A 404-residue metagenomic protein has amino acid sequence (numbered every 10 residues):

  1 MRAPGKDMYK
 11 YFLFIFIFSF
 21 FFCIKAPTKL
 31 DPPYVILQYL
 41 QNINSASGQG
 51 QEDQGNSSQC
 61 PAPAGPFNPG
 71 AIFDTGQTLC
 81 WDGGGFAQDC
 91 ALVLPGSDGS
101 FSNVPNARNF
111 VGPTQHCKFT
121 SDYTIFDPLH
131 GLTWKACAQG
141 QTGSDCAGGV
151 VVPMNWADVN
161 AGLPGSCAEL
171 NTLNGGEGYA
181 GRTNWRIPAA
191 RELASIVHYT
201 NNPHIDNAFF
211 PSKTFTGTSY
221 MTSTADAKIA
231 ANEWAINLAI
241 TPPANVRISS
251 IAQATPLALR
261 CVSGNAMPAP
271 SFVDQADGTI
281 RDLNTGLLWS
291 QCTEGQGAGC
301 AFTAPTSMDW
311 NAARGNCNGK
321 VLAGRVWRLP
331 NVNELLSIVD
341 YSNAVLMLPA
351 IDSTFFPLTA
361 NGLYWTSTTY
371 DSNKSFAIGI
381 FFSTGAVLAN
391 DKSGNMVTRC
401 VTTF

Functional and structural regions predicted by a protein language model:
M1-C23: Sec-dependent bacterial lipoprotein signal peptides
I24-R186, A190-R328, V332-F404: Glycine-aromatic-enriched surface loops/turns that form tight recognition elements
